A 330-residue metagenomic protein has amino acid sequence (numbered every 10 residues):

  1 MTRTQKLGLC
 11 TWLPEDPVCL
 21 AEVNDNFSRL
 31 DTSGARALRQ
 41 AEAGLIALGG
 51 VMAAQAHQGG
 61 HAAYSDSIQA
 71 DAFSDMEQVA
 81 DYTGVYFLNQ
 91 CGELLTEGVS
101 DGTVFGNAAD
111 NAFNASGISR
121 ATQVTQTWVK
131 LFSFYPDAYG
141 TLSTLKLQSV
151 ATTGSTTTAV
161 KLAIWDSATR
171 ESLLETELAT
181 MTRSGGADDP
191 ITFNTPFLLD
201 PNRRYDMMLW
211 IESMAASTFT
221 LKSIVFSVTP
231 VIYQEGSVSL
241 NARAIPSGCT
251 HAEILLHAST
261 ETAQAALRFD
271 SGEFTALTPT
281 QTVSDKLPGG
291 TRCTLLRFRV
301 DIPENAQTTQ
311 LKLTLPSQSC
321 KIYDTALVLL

Functional and structural regions predicted by a protein language model:
M1-R36: Extracellular "spike/adhesin" assembly and maturation modules and analogous cytosolic coiled-coil scaffolds
T32-A121, A138, S223-L330: Beta-strand-rich ligand- or partner-binding modules with a strong bias toward extracellular/periplasmic carbohydrate
V104-A168, L199-R204, M208-V231: Beta-sheet-rich sandwich/jelly-roll-like modules and their strand-loop junctions
T158-E175, E261-A276: Extracellular ligand-binding interfaces
S172-S184, A276-L287: Solvent-exposed serine/threonine-rich low-complexity stretches and specific carbohydrate-binding patches
A187-P196, T294-D301: Exposed aromatic-hydrophobic patches
P196-S213, D301-P316: Noncatalytic modules at the cell exterior or secretory-pathway interfaces, chiefly beta-strand-rich lectin/adhesion
